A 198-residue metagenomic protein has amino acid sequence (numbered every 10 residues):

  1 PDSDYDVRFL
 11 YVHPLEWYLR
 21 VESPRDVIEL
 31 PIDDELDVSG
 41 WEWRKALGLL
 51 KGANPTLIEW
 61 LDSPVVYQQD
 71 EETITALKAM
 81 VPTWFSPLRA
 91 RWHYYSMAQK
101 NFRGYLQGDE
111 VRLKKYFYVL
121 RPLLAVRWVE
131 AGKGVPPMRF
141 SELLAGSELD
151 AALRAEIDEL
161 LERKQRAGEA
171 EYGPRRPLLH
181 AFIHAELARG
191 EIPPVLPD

Functional and structural regions predicted by a protein language model:
P1-Q69: An N-terminal structural lobe/cap that precedes and organizes the functional/catalytic core across diverse proteins
D2-D6, I74-M80: Short, mixed-charge, low-aromatic patches
P14, E42, Q69-E72, S86 (+2 more regions): General structural signal for secondary-structure boundaries
E29-P31, E42, Q69-I74, G104-Y105 (+1 more regions): Short amphipathic alpha-helical patches
A53-K78, F85-Y94: Short secondary-structure capping/junction motifs at helix and strand boundaries
A76-P197: Conserved nucleotidyltransferase catalytic core and NTase-mimicking acidic/glycine-rich helix/loop elements in nucleic
